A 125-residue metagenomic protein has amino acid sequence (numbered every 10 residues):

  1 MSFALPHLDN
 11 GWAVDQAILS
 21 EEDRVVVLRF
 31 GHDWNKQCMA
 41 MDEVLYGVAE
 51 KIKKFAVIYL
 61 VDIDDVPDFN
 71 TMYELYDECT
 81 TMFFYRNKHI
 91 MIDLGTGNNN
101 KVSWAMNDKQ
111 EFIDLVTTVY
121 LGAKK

Functional and structural regions predicted by a protein language model:
M1-A4, K125: Intrinsic disorder/low-complexity signal
L5-N10, F30-H32, D42, Y46-N70 (+1 more regions): Thiol-based oxidoreductase modules, predominantly thioredoxin-like and allied folds used for disulfide exchange
L8-V14, N98: Short N-terminal leader segment in a subset of presequences, especially plant chloroplast and some mitochondrial
A13, H32-N35, I63-V66, R86-H89 (+1 more regions): Conserved beta-strand elements of beta-rich interaction domains across eukaryotes, especially beta-propellers
A13, L19-D23, Y46, E50-K53 (+6 more regions): Short amphipathic alpha-helices and their capping/turn residues within compact interaction modules
E21-D33: Short active-site neighborhood of thiol/selenol oxidoreductases, capturing the structured segment around
C38: Conserved phosphotransfer microenvironments
Y76-K125: Non-catalytic, surface beta->alpha helical segment in thiol-disulfide oxidoreductase systems
